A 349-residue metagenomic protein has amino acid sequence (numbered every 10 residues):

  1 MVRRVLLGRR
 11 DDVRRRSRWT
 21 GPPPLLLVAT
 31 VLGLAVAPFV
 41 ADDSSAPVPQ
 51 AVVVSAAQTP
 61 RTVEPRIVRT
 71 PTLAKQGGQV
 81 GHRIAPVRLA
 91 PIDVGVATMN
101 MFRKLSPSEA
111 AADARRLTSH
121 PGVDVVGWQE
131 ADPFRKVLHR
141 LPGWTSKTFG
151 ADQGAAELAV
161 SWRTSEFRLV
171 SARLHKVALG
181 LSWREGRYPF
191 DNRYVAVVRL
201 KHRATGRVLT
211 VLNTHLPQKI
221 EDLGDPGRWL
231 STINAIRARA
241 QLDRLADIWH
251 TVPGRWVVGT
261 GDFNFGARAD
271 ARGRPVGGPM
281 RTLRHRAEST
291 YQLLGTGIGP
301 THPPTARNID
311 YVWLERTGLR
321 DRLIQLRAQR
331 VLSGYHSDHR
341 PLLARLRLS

Functional and structural regions predicted by a protein language model:
V2-L25, P47-R83, H250-V257, F265-S349: Metal-dependent phosphoester-hydrolase catalytic domains
V2-R140: N-terminal, active-site-proximal structural segment of metallo-dependent hydrolase catalytic domains
T72-A85, V125-L216: Structured beta-strand-rich core segments of catalytic domains in phosphoester-bond hydrolases
R88-P91, S119-H120, A151-G154, P189-N192 (+5 more regions): Extracellular/periplasmic catalytic domains that process cell-envelope and extracellular macromolecules
D93-A111, L179-Y188, P217-R237: Acidic/histidine-rich helix-loop elements that form or flank divalent-metal/phosphate-binding sites at the catalytic
V94-M101, A114-K136, S161, V198 (+5 more regions): Active-site beta-strand/loop signature of hydrolases that rely on acidic residues for catalysis
L105, F134-V137, E157-V160, K219-D222 (+2 more regions): Short catalytic/ligand-binding loop motif for oxyanion handling, primarily in non-cytosolic enzymes, centered on
S106-A110, Q153, P189-R193, I233-R244 (+1 more regions): Soluble or luminal CAZymes and related metallo-dependent hydrolases
